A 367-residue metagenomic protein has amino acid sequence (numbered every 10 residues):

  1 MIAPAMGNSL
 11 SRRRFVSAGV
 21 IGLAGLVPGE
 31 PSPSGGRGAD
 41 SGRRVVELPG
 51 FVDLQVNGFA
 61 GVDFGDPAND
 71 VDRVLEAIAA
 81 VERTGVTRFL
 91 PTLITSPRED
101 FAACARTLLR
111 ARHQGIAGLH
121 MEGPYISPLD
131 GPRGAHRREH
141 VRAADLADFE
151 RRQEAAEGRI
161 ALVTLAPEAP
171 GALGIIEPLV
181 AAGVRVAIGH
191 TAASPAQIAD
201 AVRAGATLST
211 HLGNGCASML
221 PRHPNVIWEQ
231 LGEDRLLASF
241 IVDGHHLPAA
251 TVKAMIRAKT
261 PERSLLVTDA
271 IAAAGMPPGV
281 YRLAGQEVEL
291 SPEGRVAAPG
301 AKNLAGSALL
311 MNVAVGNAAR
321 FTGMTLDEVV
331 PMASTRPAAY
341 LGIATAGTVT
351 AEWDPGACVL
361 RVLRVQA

Functional and structural regions predicted by a protein language model:
A3-L23: N-terminal secretory signal peptides and thylakoid transit peptides that target proteins across membranes
V16-L48: Histidine-rich, glycine-flanked metal-binding segment
G38-A68, V74-L75, A79: Replace "His-x-His-based motif
G50-V52, A187, L266-V267: Residue-level marker for buried hydrophobic side chains located in beta-strands that build the well-ordered beta-sheet
N57-G65, L75-C104, G115-S127, E157-E168 (+3 more regions): Divalent metal-dependent hydrolysis catalytic cores, especially in the metallo-beta-lactamase
M121-N225: Divalent metal-binding pocket/active-site signature
I175, Q197-A333, Y340-A344, D354-A357 (+1 more regions): Active-site-adjacent C-terminal substructures of enzyme catalytic domains
